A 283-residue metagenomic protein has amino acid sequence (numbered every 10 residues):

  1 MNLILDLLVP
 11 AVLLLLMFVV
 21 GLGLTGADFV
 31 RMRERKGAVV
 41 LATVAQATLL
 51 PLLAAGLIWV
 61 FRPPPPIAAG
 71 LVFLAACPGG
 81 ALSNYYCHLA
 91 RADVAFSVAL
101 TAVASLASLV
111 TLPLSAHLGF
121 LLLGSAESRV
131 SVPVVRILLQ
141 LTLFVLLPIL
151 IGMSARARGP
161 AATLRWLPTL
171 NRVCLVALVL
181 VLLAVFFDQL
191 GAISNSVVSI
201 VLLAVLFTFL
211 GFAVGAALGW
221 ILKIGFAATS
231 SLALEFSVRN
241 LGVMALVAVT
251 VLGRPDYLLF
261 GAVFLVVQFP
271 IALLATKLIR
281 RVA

Functional and structural regions predicted by a protein language model:
M1-A283: Alpha-helical transmembrane segments of multi-pass small-molecule/ion transporters
